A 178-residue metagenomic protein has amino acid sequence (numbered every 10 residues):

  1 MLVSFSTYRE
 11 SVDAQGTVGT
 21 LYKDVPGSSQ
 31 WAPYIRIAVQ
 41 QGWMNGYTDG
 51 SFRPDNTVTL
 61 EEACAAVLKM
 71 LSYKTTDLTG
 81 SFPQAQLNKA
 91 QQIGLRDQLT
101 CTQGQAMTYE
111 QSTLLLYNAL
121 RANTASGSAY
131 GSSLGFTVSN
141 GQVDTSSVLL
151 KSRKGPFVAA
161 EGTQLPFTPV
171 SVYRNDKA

Functional and structural regions predicted by a protein language model:
V3-W31, Q41-E61, V67-A106, L120-K177: Feature responds to low-complexity, polar/acidic, surface-exposed segments characteristic of secreted/exported proteins
